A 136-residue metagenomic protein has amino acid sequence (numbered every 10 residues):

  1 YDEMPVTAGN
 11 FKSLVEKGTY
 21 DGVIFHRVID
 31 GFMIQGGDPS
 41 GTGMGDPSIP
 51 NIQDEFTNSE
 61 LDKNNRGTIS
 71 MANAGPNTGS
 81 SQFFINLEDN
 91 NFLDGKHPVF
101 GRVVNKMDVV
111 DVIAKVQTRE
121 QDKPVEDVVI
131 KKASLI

Functional and structural regions predicted by a protein language model:
Y1-I136: Cyclophilin-like peptidyl-prolyl cis-trans isomerases
